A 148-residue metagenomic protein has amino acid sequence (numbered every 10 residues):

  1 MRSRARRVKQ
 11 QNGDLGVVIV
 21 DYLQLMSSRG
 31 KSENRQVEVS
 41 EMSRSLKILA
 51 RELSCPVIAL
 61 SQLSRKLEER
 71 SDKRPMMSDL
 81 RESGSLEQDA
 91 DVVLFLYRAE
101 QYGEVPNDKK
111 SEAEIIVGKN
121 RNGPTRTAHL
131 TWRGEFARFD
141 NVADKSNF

Functional and structural regions predicted by a protein language model:
M1-V18, R44-S54, K66-F148: C-terminal regions of RecA-like/P-loop NTPase motor modules
L15-A59: Helical hairpin unit composed of two closely spaced alpha helices linked by a short loop
L23, L63, R98: Flexible loop residues that form catalytic and substrate-binding hotspots at small-molecule/glycan-binding clefts
L25-S27, S64-E68: Short, active-site-adjacent cap segments at secondary-structure transitions
